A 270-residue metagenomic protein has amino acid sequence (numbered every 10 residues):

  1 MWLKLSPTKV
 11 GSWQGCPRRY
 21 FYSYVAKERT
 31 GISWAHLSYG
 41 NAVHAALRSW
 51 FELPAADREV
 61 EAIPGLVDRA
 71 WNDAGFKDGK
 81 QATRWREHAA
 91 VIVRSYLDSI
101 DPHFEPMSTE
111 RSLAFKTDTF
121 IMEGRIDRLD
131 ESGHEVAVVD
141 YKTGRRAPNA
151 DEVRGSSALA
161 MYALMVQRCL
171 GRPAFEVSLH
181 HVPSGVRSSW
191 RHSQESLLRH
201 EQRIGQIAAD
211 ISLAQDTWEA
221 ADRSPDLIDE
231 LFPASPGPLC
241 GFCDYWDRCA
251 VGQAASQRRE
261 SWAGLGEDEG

Functional and structural regions predicted by a protein language model:
M1-W2, R18-T30, D68-D73, V138 (+2 more regions): Short amphipathic alpha-helical segments and their helix-coil junctions
K4-L5, M165-G270: Metal-dependent nuclease catalytic regions and adjoining charged, substrate-binding loops involved in nucleic-acid end
V10-L53, R86, A90, R94 (+1 more regions): Nuclease catalytic cores
W13-F21, S38-A42, A56-D73, R172-V182: Short, compositionally biased low-complexity segments
C16, V43-H44, A89, R128 (+3 more regions): A residue-level signal for conserved active-site and pocket-lining positions in enzyme catalytic cores
A35, Y39, W85, G155-A158 (+1 more regions): Hydrophobic (often cysteine-bearing) scaffold residues that line and stabilize catalytic clefts of nucleotide/cofactor
A45-E110, K116: A non-catalytic, helix-rich entry segment at domain boundaries
R111-Q206: Mg2+/Mn2+-dependent nuclease catalytic core
